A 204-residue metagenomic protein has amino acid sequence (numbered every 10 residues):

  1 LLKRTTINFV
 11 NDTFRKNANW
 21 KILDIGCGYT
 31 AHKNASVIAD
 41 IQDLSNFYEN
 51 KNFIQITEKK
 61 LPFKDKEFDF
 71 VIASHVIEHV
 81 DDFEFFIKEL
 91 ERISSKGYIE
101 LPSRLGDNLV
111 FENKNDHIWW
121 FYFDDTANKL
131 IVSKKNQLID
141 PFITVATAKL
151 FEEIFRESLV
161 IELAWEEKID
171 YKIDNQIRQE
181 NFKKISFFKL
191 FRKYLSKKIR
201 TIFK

Functional and structural regions predicted by a protein language model:
L1-F9: Conserved SAM-binding loop and adjacent beta-strand
T6, N50, K60, D65-E67 (+4 more regions): Generic intrinsically disordered, low-complexity segments enriched for polar/acidic and small residues
F9, T13-G106: Conserved SAM-binding loop
E84-R92, K96-K204: S-adenosyl-L-methionine-dependent methyltransferase catalytic module, highlighting the catalytic core
